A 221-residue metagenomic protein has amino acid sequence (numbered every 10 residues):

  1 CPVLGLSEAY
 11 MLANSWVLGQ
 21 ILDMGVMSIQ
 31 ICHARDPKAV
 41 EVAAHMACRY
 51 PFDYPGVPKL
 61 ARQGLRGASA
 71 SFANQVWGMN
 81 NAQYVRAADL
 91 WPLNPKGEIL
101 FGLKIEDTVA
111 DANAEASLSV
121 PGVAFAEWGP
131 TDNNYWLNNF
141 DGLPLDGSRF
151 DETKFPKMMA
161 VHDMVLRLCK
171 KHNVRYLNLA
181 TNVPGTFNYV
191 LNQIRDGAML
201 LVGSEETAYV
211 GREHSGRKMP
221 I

Functional and structural regions predicted by a protein language model:
C1-E8, H45-Q63, S69, A73-Q75 (+2 more regions): Alpha-helix-loop-beta-strand connector modules within alpha/beta enzyme cores
C1-E8, I29-I31, F101-I105, A126-W128 (+2 more regions): Hydrophobic faces of well-ordered beta-strands that scaffold small-molecule active sites in alpha/beta enzyme cores
C1-M27: Chitinase-like catalytic core of GlcNAc-active glycosidases
Y10-Q20, T108-V120, P184-N192: Short, acidic/polar
M24, S28-P121, P130-Y135: Conserved anion-binding
G25-A39, F125-L137, D196-R217: Glycine-rich phosphate-binding active-site loops on the catalytic face of alpha/beta enzymes
P37-D53, N139-G147, E206-I221: C-terminal helical cap(s) of enzyme catalytic domains, especially alpha/beta-barrels
W128-P156: Glycine-rich, proline-tolerant flexible connector loops at the mouths of alpha/beta enzymes
